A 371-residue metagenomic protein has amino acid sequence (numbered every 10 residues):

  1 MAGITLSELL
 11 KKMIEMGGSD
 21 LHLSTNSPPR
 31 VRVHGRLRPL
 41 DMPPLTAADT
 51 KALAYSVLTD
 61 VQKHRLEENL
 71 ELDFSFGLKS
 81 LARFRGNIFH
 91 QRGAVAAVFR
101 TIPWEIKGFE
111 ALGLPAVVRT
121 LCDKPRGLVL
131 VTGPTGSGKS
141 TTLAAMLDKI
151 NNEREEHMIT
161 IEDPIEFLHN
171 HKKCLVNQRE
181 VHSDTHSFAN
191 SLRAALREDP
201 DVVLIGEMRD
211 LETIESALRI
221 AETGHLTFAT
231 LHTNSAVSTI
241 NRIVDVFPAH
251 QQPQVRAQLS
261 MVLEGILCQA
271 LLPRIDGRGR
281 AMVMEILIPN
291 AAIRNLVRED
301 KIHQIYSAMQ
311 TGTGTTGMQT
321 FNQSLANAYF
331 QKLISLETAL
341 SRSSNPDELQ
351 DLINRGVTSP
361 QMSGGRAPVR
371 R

Functional and structural regions predicted by a protein language model:
M1-R371: Short, flexible helix-loop junctions that flank or precede catalytic/ligand sites
